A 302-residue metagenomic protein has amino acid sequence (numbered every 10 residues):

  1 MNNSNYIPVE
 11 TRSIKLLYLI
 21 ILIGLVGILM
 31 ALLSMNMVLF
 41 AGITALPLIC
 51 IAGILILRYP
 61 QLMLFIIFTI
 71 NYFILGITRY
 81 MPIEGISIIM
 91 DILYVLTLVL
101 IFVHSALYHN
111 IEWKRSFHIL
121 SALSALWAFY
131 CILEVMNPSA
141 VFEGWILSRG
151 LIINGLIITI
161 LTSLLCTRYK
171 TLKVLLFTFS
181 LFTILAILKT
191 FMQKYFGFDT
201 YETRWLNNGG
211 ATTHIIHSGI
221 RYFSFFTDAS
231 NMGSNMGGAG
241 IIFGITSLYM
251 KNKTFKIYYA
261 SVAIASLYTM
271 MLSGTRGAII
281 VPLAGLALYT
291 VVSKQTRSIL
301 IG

Functional and structural regions predicted by a protein language model:
M1-I132, K170-K173, F177, K251-I257 (+1 more regions): Transmembrane signal-anchor hairpin modules in multi-pass inner-membrane enzymes, especially those that act on
N2-I7, I14-I28, L48-G53, A125-V135 (+5 more regions): Alpha-helical transmembrane segments of multi-pass inner-membrane proteins
S34-N36, Y80-E84, N137-I146, M271-S273: Membrane-interface helix caps and helix-loop-helix hairpins in membrane proteins
V38-G42, E84-L93, I146-L151, S224-A239 (+1 more regions): Membrane-interface micro-motifs in multi-pass membrane enzymes
Q61-L64, F129, V141-I146, A229 (+1 more regions): Short alpha-helical transmembrane interface motifs in multi-pass membrane proteins
I89-V95, I119-F129, V141-L164, F177-T178 (+1 more regions): Aromatic-anchored transmembrane helix interface
L93-V103, N154-S163, N235-I245: Hydrophobic cores of alpha-helical transmembrane segments in multi-pass inner/ER membrane proteins, independent
L164-T171, T275: Secondary-structure boundary elements
